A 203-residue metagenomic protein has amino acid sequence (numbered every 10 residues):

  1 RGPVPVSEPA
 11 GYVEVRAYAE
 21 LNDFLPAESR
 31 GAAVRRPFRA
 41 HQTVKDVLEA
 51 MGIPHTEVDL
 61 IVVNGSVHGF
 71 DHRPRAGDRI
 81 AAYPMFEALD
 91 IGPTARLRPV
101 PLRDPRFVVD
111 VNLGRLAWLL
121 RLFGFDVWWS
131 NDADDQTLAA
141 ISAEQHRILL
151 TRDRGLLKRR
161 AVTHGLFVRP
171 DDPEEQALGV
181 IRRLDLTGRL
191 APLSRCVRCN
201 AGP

Functional and structural regions predicted by a protein language model:
R1-R106: Ubiquitin-like/PB1-type beta-grasp interaction modules and other compact soluble beta-rich domains
R79, M85-A191: Long, charged N-terminal interaction/targeting segments
C196-C199: Short cysteine-rich clusters marking metal-coordination/redox-active sites
G202: Cys/His-rich metal-chelating microdomains
